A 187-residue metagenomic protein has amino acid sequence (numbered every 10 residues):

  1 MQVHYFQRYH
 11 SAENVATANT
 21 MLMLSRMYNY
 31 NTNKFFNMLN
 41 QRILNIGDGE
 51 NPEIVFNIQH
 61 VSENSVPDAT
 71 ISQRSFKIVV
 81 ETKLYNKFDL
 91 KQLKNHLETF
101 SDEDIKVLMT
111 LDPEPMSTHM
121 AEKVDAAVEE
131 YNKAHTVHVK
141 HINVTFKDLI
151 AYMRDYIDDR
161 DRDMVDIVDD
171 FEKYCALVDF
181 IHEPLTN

Functional and structural regions predicted by a protein language model:
M1-N187: Charged, terminal alpha-helix-loop-beta segments that serve as non-catalytic nucleic-acid engagement and/or assembly
